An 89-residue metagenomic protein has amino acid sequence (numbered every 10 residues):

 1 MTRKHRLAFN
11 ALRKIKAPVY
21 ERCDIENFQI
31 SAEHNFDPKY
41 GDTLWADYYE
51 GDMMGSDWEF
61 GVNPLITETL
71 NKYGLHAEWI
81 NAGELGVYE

Functional and structural regions predicted by a protein language model:
M1-T43: Charged, low-complexity intrinsically disordered tails and linkers
I25-I80, Y88-E89: Acidic, low-complexity, intrinsically disordered interaction modules
G83: Residue-level "edge-of-site" marker
